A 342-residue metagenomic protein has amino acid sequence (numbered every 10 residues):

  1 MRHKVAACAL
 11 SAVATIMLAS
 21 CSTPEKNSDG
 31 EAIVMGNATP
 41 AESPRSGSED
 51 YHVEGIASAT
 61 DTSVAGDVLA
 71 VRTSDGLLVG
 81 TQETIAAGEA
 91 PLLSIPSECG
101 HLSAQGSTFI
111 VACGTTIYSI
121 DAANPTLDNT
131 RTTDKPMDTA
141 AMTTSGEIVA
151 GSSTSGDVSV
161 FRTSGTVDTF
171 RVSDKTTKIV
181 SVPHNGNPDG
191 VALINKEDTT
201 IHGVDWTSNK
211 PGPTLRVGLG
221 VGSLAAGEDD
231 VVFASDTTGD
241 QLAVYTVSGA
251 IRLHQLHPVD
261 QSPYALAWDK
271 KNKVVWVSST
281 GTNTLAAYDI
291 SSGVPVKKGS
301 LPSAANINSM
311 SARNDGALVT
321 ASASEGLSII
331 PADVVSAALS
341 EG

Functional and structural regions predicted by a protein language model:
I16-S20: C-terminal motif of bacterial Sec signal peptides marking the signal peptidase cleavage site
S22-E25: Bacterial signal peptide processing site
P40-G55, I85-I95, N124-T132, S164-V172 (+4 more regions): A short beta-strand motif characteristic of beta-propeller blades
G55-G66, S94-S107, T133-S145, V172-N185 (+3 more regions): Repeated scaffold domains used in trafficking and secretory/extracellular systems, primarily beta-propellers
S63-G66, A70-D75, S103-Q105, F109-T115 (+5 more regions): Conserved beta-strand positions in repeat-built beta-propeller and related beta-rich domains
A86-Y118, A122-D138: Blade-loop segments of beta-propeller domains
T154-A234, G239-V247, R252-H254: Solenoidal tandem-repeat scaffolds enriched in leucines and small polar residues
A305-G342: Blade-level signature of beta-propeller repeat domains, shared across WD40, Kelch, NHL, RCC1 and BNR/Asp-box propellers
